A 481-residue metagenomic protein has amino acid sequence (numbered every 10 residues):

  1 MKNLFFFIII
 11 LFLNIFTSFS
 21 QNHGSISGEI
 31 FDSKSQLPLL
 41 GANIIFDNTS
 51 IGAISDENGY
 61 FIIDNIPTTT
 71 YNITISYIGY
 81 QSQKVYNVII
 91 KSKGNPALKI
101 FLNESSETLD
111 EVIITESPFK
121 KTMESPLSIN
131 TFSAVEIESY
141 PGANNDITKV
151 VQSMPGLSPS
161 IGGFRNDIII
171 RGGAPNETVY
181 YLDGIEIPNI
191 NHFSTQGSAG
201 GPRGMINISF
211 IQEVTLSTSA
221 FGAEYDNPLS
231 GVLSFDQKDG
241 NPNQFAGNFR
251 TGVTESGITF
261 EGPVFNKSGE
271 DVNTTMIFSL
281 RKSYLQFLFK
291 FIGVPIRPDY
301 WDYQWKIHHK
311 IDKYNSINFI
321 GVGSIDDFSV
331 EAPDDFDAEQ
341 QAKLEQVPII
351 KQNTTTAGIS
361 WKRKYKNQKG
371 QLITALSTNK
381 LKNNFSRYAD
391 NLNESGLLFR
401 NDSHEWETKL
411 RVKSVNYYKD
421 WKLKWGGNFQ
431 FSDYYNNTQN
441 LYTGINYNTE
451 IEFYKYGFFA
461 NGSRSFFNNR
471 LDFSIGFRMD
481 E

Functional and structural regions predicted by a protein language model:
F19-E111, T122: Periplasm-facing N-terminal accessory domains of Gram-negative outer-membrane beta-barrel systems
T70, D146, Q152, R165 (+11 more regions): Transmembrane beta-barrel architecture of outer-membrane proteins
Q81, V88-K91, T115, F119-G222 (+1 more regions): Periplasmic N-terminal accessory/gating domains of Gram-negative outer-membrane beta-barrel systems
S82, F119, P175, I187 (+7 more regions): Structural signature of outer-membrane beta-barrel domains
E107, I161, S209, P242 (+7 more regions): Transmembrane beta-barrel outer-membrane domains
F132-S133, T195-G200, L216-S217, N241-N243 (+6 more regions): Extracytoplasmic loops and strand-loop junctions of Gram-negative outer membrane beta-barrel proteins
V179, E213-G222, S230-K238, F245-P295 (+2 more regions): Predominantly transmembrane beta-strands of Gram-negative outer membrane beta-barrel pores used for transport
H308-D326, P348-E481: Face-selective signature of the C-terminal outer-membrane beta-barrel domain
